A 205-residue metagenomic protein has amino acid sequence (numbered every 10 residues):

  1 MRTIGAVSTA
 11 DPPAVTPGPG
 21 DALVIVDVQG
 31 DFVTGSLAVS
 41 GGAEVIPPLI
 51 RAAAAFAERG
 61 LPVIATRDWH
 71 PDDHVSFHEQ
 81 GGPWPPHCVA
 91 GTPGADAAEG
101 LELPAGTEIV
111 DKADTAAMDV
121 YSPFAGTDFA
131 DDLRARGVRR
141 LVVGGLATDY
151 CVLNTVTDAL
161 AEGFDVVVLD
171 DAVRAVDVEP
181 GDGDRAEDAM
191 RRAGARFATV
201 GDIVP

Functional and structural regions predicted by a protein language model:
R2-A113, D165-V167, V176-P205: Active-site acidic carboxylates
A38-G42, V142-D149: Short, glycine-rich nucleotide/cofactor-binding loops
A52-A54, V152-G163: Histidine-anchored nucleotide/phosphate-binding helix
D68, L146-T148, D171: Cofactor-binding loop segments of dinucleotide-utilizing enzymes, especially the Rossmann-like FAD- and NAD(P)+-binding
D72-V75, M118, V152: Short catalytic/ligand-binding loop motif for oxyanion handling, primarily in non-cytosolic enzymes, centered on
D96-L146: Internal catalytic-core helix/loop-beta-alpha segment that presents or stabilizes conserved functional determinants
A117-V120, R174-V178: Short, small-residue-enriched loops and turns at beta-alpha junctions that line or gate enzyme active sites
Y150-L153, A175-E179: Short active-site-adjacent structural elements
